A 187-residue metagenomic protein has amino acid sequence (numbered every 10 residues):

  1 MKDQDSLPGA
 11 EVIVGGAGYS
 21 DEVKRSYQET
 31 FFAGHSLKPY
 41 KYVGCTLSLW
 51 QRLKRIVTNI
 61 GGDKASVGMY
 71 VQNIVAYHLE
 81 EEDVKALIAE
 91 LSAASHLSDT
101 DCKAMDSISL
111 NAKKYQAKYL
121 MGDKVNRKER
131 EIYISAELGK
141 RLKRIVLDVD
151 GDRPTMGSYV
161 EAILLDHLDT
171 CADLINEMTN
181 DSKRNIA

Functional and structural regions predicted by a protein language model:
M1-N59, M69, N73-A76, E80-K128 (+2 more regions): A detector of short terminal or domain-flanking linear segments
Y42, T46, D63-G68, E131 (+3 more regions): Alpha-helix N-cap/helix-initiation sites
R55, R144-D148, A162, D166: Short basic/hydrophobic patches in alpha-helices and adjacent helix-turn junctions that form amphipathic surface motifs
I60, K64, H78-A86, V149 (+2 more regions): Amphipathic alpha-helical interaction segments
S158-A187: Alpha-helical oligomerization segments
